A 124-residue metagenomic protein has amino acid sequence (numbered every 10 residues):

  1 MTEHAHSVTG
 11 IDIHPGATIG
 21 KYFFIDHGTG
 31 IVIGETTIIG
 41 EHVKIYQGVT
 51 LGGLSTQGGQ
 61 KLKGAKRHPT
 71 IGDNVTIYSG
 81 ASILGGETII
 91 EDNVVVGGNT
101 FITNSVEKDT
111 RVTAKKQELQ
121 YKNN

Functional and structural regions predicted by a protein language model:
M1-T9, N124: Terminal amphipathic alpha-helical/low-complexity segments used for targeting or macromolecular assembly
T9, H14-P15, G20-K21, D26-E35 (+11 more regions): Left-handed beta-helix
S55-K66: Extended hydrophobic/aromatic segments used for targeting, binding, or gating
